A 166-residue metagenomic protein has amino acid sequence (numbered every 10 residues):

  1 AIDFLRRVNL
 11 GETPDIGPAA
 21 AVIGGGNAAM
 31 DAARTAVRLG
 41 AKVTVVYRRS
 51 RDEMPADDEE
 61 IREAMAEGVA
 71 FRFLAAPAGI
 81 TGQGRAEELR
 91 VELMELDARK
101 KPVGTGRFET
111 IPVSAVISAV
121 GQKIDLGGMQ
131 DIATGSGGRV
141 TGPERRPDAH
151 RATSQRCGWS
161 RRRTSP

Functional and structural regions predicted by a protein language model:
D3-G17, R38-G137, T141: A Rossmann-like FAD-binding core segment of flavoenzymes
A20-V22, P143-P166: Short FAD-binding loop at a beta-strand-to-alpha-helix junction that anchors the flavin cofactor in diverse
G24-G26: Glycine-rich Rossmann-fold phosphate-binding loop(s) that bind the pyrophosphate of adenine dinucleotide cofactors
A29-M30: N-terminal Rossmann-fold NAD(P) dinucleotide-binding loop
A33, V37: Gly/Ala-rich phosphate-binding loop of Rossmann-like dinucleotide-binding domains, activating on the conserved
